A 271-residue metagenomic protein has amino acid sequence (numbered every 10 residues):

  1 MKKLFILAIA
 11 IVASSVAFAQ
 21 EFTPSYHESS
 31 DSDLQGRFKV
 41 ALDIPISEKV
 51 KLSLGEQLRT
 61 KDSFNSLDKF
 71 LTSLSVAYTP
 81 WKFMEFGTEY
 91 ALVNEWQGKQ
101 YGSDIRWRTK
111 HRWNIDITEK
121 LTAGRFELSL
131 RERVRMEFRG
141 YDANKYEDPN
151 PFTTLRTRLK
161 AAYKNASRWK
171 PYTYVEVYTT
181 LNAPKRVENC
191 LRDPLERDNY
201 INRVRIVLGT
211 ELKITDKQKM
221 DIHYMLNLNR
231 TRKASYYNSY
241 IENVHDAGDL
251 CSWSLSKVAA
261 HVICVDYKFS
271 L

Functional and structural regions predicted by a protein language model:
M1-T23, L271: Bacterial Sec-dependent N-terminal signal peptides
E21-E89, W96: Start-of-domain marker
Y26, D33, N65-F70, G98-D104 (+3 more regions): Outer-membrane beta-barrel translocator domains and adjoining extracellular loop/strand segments of Gram-negative
E28, E56-D62, Y90-W96, L121-A123 (+4 more regions): Transmembrane beta-strands of outer-membrane beta-barrel pores
S32-G36, D68-T72, T109-W113, E147-L155 (+2 more regions): Residues that define the transmembrane beta-barrel architecture of outer-membrane proteins
F38-I44, L74-Y78, I115-E119, V134 (+3 more regions): Residues on the lipid-exposed face of transmembrane beta-strands in outer-membrane beta-barrel proteins
I46-L54, F83-T88, G124-L128, S167-P171 (+1 more regions): Repeated loop/turn-to-beta-strand initiation elements of outer-membrane beta-barrel proteins
T173, R186, C190-L271: Predominantly the C-terminal beta-signal and adjacent terminal strand-loop region of outer-membrane beta-barrel
